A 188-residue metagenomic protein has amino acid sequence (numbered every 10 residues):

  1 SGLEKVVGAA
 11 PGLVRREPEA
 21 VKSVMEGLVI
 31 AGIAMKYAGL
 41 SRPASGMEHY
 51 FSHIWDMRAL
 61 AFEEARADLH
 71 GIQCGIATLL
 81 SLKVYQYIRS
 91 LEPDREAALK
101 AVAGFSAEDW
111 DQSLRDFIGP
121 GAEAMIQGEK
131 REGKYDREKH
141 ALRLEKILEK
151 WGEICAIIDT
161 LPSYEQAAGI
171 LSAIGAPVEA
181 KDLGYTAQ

Functional and structural regions predicted by a protein language model:
G2-W151, A156-Q166: Active-site segments that bind and position negatively charged phosphate/pyrophosphate groups
T160, A167-A173, P177: Metallocofactor- and cofactor-centric catalytic cores in central/energy metabolism, strongly enriched
S163, I170, T186-Q188: General structural signal for secondary-structure boundaries
V178-Q188: C-terminal amphipathic alpha-helical interaction region
